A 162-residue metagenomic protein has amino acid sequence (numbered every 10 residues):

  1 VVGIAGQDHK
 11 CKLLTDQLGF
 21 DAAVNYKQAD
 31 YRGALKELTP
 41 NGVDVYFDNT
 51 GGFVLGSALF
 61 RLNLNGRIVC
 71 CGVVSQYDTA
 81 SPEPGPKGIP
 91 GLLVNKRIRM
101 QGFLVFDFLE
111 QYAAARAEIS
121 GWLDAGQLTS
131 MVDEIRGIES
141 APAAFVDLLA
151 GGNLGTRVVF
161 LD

Functional and structural regions predicted by a protein language model:
V1-S57, F106: Adenosine-nucleotide cofactor-binding segment
L14-T15, F53-L128, L161-D162: Glycine-rich phosphate-binding loop and adjacent beta-alpha segment of Rossmann(oid) nucleotide-cofactor-binding
D21-K27, D133-S140: Short acidic-hydrophobic, aromatic-tinged amphipathic segments that line or gate anion-handling sites
A23, M100-G102, E134, V158: Conserved beta-strand scaffold positions in the cores of enzyme catalytic domains, especially in NTP/NDP-utilizing
A34-L38, W122, A144-L148: CheY-like receiver
D44-F47, G102-F103, S130-D133: Short catalytic-loop micro-motif centered on adjacent basic/acidic residues
A125-E134, P142-D162: C-terminal capping/lid region of NAD(P)-dependent oxidoreductase domains
